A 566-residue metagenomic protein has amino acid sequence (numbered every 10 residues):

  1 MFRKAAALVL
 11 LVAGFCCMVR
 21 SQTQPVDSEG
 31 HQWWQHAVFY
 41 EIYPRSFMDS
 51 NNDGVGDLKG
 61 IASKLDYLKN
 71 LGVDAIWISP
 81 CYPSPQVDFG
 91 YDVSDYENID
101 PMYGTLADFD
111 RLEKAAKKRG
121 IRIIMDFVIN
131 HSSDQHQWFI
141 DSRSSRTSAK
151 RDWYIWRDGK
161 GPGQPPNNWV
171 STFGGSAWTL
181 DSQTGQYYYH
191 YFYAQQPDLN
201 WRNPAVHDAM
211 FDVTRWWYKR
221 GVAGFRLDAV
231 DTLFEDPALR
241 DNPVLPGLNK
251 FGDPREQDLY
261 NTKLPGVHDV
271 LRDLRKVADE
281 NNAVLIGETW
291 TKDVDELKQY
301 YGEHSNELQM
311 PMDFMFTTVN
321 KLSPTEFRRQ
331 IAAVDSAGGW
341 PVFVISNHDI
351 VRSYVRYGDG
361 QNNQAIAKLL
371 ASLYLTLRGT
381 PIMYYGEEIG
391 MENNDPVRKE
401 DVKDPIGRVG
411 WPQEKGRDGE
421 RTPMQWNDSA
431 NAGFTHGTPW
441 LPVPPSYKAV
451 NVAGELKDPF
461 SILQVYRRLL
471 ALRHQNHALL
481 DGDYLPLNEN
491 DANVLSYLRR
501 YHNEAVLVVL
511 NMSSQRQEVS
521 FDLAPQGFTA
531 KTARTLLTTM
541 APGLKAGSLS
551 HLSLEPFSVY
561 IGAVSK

Functional and structural regions predicted by a protein language model:
M1-A7: Bacterial N-terminal signal peptides that target proteins for export
A7-C16: Bacterial N-terminal signal peptides
Q22-R215, K219, T232-K292, E303 (+1 more regions): Acidic/aromatic-lined carbohydrate-recognition and catalytic surfaces of CAZymes acting on diverse glycans
W34, A238-Y260, H268-A278, A283 (+6 more regions): Loop/helix patches that line or flank the sugar-binding groove of alpha-linked glycan CAZymes
I140-Q186, V319-S336, G407-P445: Core domains of carbohydrate- and sulfate-ester-processing enzymes
L523-M540: Solvent-exposed beta-hairpin/edge-strand motifs
K545-K566: C-terminal beta-strand-rich structural cap/linker in extracellular carbohydrate-active enzymes
